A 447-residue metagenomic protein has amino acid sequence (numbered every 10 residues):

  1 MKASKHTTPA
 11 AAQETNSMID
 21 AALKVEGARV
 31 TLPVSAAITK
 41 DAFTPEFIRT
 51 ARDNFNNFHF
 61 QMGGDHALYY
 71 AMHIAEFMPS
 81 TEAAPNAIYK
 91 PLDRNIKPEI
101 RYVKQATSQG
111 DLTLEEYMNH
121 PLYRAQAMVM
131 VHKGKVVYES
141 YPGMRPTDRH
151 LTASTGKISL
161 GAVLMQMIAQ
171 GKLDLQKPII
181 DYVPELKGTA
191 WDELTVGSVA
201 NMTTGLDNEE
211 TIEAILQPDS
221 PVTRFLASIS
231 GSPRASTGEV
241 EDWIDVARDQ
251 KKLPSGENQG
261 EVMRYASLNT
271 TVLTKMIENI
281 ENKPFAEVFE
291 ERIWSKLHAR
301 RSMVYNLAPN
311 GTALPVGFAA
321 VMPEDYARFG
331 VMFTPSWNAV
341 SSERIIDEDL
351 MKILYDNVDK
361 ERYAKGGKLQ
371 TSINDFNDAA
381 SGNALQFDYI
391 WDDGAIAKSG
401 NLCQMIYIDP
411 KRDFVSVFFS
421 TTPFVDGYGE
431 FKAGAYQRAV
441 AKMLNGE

Functional and structural regions predicted by a protein language model:
M1-M144, N201, G205, A435-E447: N-terminal leader/targeting segments and the immediately adjacent pre-domain N-terminus
E115, K135-Y138, D181, I215-N258 (+1 more regions): Short, charged, amphipathic alpha-helices and their helix-cap/turn boundaries
L122-A125, D148, G400-L402: Short, small/polar residue-rich loop motifs at catalytic or cofactor-binding pockets
G134, L151-L175, V199, L273-I277 (+2 more regions): Active-site SXXK
R145-P146, K252-Q259, N269-T271, A308-P315: Flexible glycine/proline-enriched surface loops and loop-helix/loop-strand junctions
A169-I212, N279-V316, V321: Active-site helix/loop module of the DD-peptidase/beta-lactamase fold, centered on the serine-lysine SxxK catalytic
N201-M202, N269-M276, P315-A339, D349 (+1 more regions): Active-site-proximal alpha-helical segments within enzyme catalytic domains
A299-V304, Y355-V417: Active-site Gly/Thr loop motif
